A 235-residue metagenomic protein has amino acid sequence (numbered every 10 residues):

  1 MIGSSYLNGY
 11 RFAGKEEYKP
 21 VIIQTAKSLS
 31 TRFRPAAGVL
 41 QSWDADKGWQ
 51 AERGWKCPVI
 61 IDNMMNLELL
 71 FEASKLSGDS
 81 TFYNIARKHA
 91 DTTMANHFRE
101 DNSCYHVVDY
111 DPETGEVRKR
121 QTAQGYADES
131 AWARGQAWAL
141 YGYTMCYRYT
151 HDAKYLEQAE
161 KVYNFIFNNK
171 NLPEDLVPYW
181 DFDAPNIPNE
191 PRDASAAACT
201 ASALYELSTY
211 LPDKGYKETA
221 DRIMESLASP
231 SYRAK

Functional and structural regions predicted by a protein language model:
M1-K235: Glycan-recognition and catalytic cores of secretory/periplasmic carbohydrate-active enzymes
